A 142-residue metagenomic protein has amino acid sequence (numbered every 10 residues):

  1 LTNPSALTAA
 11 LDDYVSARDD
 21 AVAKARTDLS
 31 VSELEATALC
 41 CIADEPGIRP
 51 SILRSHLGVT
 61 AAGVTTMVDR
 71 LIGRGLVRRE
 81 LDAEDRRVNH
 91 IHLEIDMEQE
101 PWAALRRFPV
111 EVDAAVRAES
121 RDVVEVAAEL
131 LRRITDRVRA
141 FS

Functional and structural regions predicted by a protein language model:
L1-L29: N-terminal leader segment of winged-helix/HTH proteins
T2-S5, L29, E33, I48 (+5 more regions): Residues at secondary-structure transition points
Y14-A17, F108, I134: Amphipathic alpha-helices that form helix-helix packing interfaces
A21-T60: N-terminal helix-turn-helix DNA-binding core of bacterial DNA-binding proteins
P46-N89: Canonical helix-turn-helix DNA-binding module
I72-E125: Charged, amphipathic alpha-helical coiled-coil/dimerization segments
R121-S142: C-terminal regulatory/oligomerization modules of transcriptional regulators
